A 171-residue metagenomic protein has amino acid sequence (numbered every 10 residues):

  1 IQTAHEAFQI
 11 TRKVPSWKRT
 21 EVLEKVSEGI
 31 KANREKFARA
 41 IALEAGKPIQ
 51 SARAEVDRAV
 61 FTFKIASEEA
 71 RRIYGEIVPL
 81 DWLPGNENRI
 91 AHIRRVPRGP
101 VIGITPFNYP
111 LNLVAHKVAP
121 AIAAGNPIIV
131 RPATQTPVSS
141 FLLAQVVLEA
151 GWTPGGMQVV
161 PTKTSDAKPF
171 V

Functional and structural regions predicted by a protein language model:
I1-Y74: Glycine-rich loop-to-alpha-helix module at the N-terminal edge of alpha/beta enzyme cores
G75-V171: Rossmann-like NAD(P) dinucleotide-binding subdomain of oxidoreductase/dehydrogenase enzymes
